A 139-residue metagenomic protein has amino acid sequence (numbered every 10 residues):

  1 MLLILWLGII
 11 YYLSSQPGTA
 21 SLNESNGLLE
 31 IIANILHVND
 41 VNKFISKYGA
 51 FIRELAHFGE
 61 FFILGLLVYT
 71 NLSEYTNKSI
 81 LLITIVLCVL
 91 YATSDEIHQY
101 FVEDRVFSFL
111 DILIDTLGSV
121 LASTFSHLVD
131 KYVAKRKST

Functional and structural regions predicted by a protein language model:
M1-F62: "…centered on the first transmembrane helix and the immediately adjacent amphipathic helix/loop
L2-Y12, V86-S94, L117, L121 (+1 more regions): Lipid-exposed faces of alpha-helical membrane segments in multi-pass integral membrane proteins
Y11-G18, N71, E96, Y100: Transmembrane helix-loop junctions and nearby membrane-interface residues
Y48, I83-V86, L113: Alpha-helical membrane-protein architecture signal
E60-Y75, L117-Y132: Membrane-interfacial alpha-helical segments at the cytosolic side of multi-pass membrane proteins
Y75-I85, R105-F109: Membrane-helix interface segments
T93-L113: Interfacial helix-loop-helix junctions of multi-pass membrane proteins
K135-T139: Short, charged juxtamembrane terminal tails flanking transmembrane helices
